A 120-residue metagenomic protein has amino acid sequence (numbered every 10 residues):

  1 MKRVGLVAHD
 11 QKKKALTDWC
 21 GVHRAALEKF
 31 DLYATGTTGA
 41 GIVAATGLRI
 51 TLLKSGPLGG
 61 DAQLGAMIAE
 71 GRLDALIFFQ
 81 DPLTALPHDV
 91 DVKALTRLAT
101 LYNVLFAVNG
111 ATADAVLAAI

Functional and structural regions predicted by a protein language model:
M1-F30: N-terminal phosphate-binding or glycine-rich loops at protein starts, especially the Walker A/P-loop of NTPases
V7-K14, T37-G39, T84-A85, T112: Gly/Ser/Thr-rich loops at beta-strand to alpha-helix junctions that form or flank small-molecule/cofactor-binding
A15, G41-A44, A115-V116: Phosphate- and divalent-cation-binding pockets in alpha/beta enzyme and binding domains that engage nucleotide-derived
K29-T38: Short internal beta-strands
D31, L48-L58: Short hydrophobic/aromatic-enriched beta-strand-loop microsegments
L58-L98: Mid-chain, well-packed structural core segment of small domains
T84, V92-I120: Ser/Thr/Gly-rich flexible loops in soluble cytosolic domains mediating phosphotransfer, phosphorylation
